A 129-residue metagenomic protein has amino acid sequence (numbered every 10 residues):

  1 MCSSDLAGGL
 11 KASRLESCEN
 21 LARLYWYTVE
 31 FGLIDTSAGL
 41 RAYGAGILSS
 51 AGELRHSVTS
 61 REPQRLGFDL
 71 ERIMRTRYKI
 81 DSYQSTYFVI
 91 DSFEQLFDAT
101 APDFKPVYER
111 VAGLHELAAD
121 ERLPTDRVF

Functional and structural regions predicted by a protein language model:
M1-S3: Short, small-residue-biased leader/transition segments that mark boundaries at the very start of proteins
G8-G44, S49: Extended, Lys/Arg-enriched charged tracts that mediate electrostatic binding to polyanionic substrates
I47-F129: C-terminal structured domains
